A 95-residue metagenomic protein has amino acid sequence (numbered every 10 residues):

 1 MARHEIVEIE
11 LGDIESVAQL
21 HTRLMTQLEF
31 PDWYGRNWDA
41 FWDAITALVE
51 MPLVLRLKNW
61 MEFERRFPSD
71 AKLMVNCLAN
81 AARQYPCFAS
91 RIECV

Functional and structural regions predicted by a protein language model:
M1-V95: Positively charged, polar, low-complexity stretches
